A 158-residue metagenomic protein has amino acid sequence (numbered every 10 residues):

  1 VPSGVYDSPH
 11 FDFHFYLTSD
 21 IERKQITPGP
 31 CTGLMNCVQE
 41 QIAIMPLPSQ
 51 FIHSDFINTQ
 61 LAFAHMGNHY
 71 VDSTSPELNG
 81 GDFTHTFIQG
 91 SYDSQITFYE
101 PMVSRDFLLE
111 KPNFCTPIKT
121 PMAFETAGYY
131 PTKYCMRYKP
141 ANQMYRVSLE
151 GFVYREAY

Functional and structural regions predicted by a protein language model:
V1-Y158: Metal-centered catalytic cores of metalloenzymes
